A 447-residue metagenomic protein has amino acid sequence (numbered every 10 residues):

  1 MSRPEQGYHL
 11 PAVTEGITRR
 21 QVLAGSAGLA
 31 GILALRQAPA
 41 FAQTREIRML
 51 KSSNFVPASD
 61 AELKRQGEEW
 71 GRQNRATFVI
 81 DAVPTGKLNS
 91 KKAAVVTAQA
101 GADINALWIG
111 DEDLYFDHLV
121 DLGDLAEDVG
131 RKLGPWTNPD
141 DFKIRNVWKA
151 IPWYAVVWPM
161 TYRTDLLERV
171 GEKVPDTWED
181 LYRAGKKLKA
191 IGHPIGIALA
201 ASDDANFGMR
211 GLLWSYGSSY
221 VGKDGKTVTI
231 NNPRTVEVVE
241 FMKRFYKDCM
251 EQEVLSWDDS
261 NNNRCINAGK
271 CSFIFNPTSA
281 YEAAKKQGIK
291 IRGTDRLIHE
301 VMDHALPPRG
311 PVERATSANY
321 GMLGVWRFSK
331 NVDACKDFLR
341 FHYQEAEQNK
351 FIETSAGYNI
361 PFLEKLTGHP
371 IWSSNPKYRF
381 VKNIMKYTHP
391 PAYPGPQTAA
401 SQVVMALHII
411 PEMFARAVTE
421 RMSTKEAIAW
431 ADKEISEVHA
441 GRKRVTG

Functional and structural regions predicted by a protein language model:
M1-I17: N-terminal secretory signal peptides
L35, R145, K149-W153, W158 (+2 more regions): Extracytoplasmic/periplasmic solute-binding protein
T44-F55, F78-D81, I104: Short, well-ordered beta-strand elements
R65, E69-W136, K143, D165-D176 (+3 more regions): Extracytoplasmic "Venus flytrap"/periplasmic binding protein-like
R72, D117, E168, T388-G447: Conserved C-terminal helix/tail region of periplasmic/extracytoplasmic solute-binding proteins
W108-P159, Y182, G208, L297-P308 (+3 more regions): Hinge/lid segment of periplasmic solute-binding proteins
G110, S279-I298, G310-E412, R442-G447: C-terminal lobe and pocket-closing loops of periplasmic/extracytoplasmic Venus-flytrap solute-binding proteins
G185-K187, K226-L255: Glycine-centered hinge/linker elements that transmit conformational signals in sensory and ligand-binding systems
